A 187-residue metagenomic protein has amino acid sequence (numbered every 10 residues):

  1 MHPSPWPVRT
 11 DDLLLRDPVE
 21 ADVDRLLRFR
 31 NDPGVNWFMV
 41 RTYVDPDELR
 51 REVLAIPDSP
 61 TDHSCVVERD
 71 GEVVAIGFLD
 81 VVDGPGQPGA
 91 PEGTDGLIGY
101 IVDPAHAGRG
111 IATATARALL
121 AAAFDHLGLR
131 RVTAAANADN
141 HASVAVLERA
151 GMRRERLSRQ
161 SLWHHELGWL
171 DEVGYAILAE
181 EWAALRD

Functional and structural regions predicted by a protein language model:
M1-P33, W37, V66-D187: Acyl-donor (CoA/ACP) binding surface of acyl/acetyltransferases
D12-L13, P46, R50, S59: Short linear motifs in intrinsically disordered/low-complexity regions
G34-L54: Conserved GNAT-fold acetyl-CoA-binding loop/helix
L54-V66, A75: A short helix-loop-beta-strand connector motif used in the catalytic cores of GNAT acetyltransferases and, in some
